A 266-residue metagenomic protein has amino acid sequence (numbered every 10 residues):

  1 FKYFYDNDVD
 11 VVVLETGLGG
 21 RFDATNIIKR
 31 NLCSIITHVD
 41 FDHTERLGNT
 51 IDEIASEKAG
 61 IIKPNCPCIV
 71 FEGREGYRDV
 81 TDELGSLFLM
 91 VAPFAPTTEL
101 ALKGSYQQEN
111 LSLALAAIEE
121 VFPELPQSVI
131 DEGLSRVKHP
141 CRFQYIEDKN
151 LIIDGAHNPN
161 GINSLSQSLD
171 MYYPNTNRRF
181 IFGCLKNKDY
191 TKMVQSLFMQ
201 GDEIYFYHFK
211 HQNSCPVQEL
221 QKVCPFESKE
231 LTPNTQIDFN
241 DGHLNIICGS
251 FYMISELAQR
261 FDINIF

Functional and structural regions predicted by a protein language model:
Y5-T16, F22-I35, V39-D40, E53 (+2 more regions): Nucleotide phosphate-binding/pyrophosphate-handling subdomain across enzymes that bind or process nucleotide phosphates
L18-F22, K29-G85: Conserved catalytic-core segment of NTP-binding enzymes
G20, I27-I28, V39-R46, C141 (+2 more regions): Flexible, gly/pro- and Lys/Arg-enriched active-site loops
P67-I69, R179-I181, E203-Y205, I246: A structural signal for isolated positions on well-ordered beta-strands in alpha/beta enzyme cores
E72-V91, G104, L151, T191-L244: C-terminal helical cap/extension that packs against the catalytic core of soluble nucleotide-cofactor enzymes
Q108, P123, K138-Q144, Y190 (+5 more regions): C-terminal catalytic and target-recognition region of SAM-dependent MTase-like enzymes, primarily methyltransferases
T235-D262: A glycine-rich beta-strand to alpha-helix segment that forms a phosphate/ribose-binding loop at ligand/cofactor sites
